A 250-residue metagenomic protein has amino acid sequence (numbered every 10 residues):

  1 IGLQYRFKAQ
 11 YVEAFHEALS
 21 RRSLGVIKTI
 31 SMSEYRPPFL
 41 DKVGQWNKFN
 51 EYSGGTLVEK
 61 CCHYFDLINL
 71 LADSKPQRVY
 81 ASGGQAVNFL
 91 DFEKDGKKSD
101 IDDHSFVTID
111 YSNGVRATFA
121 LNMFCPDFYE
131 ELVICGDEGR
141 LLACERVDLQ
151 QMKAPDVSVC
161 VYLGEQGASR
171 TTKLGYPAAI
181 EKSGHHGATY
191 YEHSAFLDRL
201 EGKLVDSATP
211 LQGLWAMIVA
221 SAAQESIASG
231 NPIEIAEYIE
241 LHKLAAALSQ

Functional and structural regions predicted by a protein language model:
I1-G2, T118-A120: Short catalytic-loop micro-motif centered on adjacent basic/acidic residues
Q4, N88-D102, F106, D110-Y111 (+3 more regions): C-terminal glycine/acidic-rich active-site capping loop/insertion
Y5-K98, G230: Predominantly a Rossmann-like dinucleotide-binding segment in NAD(P)-dependent oxidoreductases
R6-F7, P126, W215: Glycine-/small-residue-rich active-site loops that bind phosphorylated ligands and cofactors
V58-C61, S207-G213: Conserved loop-to-helix N-cap of the C-terminal "lid" that shapes the substrate pocket in Rossmann-like
C62, A120-F128: Glycine-rich phosphate/pyrophosphate-binding beta-alpha loops
V219-N231: Short arginine-rich
